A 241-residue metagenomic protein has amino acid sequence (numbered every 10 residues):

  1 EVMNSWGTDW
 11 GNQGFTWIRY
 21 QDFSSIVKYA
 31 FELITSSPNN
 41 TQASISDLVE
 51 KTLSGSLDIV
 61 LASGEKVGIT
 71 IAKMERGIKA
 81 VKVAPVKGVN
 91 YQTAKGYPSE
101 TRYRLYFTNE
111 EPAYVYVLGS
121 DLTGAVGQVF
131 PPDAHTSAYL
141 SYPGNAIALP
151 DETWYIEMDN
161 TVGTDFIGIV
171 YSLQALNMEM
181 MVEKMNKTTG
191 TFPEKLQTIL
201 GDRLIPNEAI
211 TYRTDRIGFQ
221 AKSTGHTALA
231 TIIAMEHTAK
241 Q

Functional and structural regions predicted by a protein language model:
E1-D47: Active-site signature of cysteine proteases
I34-Q241: Secretory-pathway glycoprotein ectodomains that are cysteine- and/or Ser/Thr/Pro-rich
